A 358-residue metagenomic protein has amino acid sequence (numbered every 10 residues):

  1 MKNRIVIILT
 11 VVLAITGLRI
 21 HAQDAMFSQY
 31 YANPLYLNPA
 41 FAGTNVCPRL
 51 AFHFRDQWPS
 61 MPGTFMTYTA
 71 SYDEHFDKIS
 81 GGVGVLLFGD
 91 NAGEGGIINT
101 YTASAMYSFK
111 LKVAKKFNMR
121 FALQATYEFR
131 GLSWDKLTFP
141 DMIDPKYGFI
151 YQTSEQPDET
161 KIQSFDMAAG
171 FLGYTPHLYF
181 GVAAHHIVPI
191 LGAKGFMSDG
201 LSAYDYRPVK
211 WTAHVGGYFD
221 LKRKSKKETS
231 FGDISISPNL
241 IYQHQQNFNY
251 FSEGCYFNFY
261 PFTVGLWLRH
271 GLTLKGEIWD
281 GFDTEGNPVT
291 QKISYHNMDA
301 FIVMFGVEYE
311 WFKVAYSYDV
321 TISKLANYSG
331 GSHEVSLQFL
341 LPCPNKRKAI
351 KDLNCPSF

Functional and structural regions predicted by a protein language model:
M1-N3: N-terminal secretory signal peptides that target proteins for export/translocation
I5-V6, F27: Generic early N-terminus positional signal peaking at residue ~5-7
I8-T16: Bacterial N-terminal signal peptides
L18-A22: Sec/Tat signal peptide C-region and signal peptidase I cleavage site
Q23-F358: Subset of outer-membrane beta-barrel
